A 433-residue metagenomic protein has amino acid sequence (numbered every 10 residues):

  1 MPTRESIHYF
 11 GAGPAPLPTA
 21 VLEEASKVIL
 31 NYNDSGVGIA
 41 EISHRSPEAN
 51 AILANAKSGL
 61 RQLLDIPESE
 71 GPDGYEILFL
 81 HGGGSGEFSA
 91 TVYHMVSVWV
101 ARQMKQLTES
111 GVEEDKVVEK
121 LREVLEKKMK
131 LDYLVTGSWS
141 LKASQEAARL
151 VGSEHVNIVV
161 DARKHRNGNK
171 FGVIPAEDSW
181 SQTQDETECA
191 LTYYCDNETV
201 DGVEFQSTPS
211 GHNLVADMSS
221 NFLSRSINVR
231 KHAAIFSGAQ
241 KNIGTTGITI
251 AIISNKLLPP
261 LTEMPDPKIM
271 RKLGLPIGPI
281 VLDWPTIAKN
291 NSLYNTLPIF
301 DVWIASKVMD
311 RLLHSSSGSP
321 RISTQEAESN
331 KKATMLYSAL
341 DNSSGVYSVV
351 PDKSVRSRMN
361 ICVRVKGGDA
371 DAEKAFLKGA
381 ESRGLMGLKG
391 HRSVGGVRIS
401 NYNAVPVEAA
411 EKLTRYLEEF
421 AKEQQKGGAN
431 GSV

Functional and structural regions predicted by a protein language model:
M1-S43: N-terminal "arm"/small-domain region of PLP-dependent enzymes with the aminotransferase-like
I7, S382, H391-V433: PLP-dependent enzyme catalytic core of the Aspartate aminotransferase-like
S35-A90, H94, Q106-V117, E146: Conserved N-terminal alpha-helix of the aminotransferase class I/II PLP-enzyme fold
V98-W139: Conserved PLP-anchoring active-site segment centered on the Schiff-base-forming lysine
A147, I158-F222: Active-site phosphate-binding strand-loop segment of PLP-dependent enzymes
V215, V229-Q240: Conserved active-site segment immediately N-terminal to the catalytic lysine that forms the internal aldimine
A239-Y337, D352: Active-site C-terminal subdomain of aminotransferase-like
Y347-A380: Conserved PLP-binding catalytic core of the aspartate aminotransferase-like
